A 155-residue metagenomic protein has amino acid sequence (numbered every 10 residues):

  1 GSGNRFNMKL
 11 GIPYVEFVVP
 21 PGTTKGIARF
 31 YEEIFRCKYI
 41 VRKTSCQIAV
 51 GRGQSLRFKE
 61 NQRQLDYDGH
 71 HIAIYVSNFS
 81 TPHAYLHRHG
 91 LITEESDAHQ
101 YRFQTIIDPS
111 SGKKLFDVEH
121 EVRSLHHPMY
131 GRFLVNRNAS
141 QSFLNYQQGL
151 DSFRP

Functional and structural regions predicted by a protein language model:
G1-P155: Glyoxalase I/VOC metalloenzyme domain signal
